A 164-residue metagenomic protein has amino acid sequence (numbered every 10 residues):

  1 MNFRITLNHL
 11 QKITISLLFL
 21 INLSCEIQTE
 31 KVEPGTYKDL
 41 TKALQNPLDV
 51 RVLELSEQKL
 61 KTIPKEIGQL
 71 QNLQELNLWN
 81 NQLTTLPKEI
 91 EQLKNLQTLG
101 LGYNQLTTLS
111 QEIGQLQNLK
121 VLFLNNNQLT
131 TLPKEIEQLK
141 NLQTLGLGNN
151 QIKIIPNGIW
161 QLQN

Functional and structural regions predicted by a protein language model:
M1-I63, Q69: N-terminal capping/linker segments that flank leucine-rich repeat
H9-Q11, Y103-Q105, Q111, Q117 (+1 more regions): Low-complexity, intrinsically disordered or signal/transmembrane-proximal segments
T41, I63-E66, L86-E89, L109-E112 (+2 more regions): The feature encodes a structural signal of leucine-rich repeats
P47, G68-N72, E91-L96, G114-L119 (+2 more regions): Leucine-rich repeat
R51-L55, L76-L78, L99-L101, L119-L124 (+1 more regions): Conserved hydrophobic beta-strand positions in leucine-rich repeat
L76-N81, E89, L93, G100-Y103: Mid-chain, structured segments of secreted extracytoplasmic proteins
G148, I152-N164: Leucine-rich solenoid repeat scaffolds
